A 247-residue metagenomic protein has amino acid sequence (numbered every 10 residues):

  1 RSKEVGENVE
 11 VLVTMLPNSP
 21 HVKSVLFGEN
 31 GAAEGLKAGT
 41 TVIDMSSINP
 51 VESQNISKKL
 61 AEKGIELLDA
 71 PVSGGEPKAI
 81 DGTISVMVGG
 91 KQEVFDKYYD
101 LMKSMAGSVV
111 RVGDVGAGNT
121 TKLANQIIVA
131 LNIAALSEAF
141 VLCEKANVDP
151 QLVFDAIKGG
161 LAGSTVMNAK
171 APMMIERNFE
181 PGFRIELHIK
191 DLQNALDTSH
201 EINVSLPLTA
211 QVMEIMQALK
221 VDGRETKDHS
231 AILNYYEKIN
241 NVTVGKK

Functional and structural regions predicted by a protein language model:
S2-E7, V11-L12, L16-I84: Rossmann-like NAD(P)(H) cofactor-binding subdomain of soluble oxidoreductases
S47-Q126, A130: Rossmann-fold dinucleotide-binding core
D81-G89, V110, D114-A146, D155-A169 (+1 more regions): Active-site-proximal catalytic alpha-helix in oxidoreductases
N119, G163-T165, A169-H229, K247: Interdomain hinge/lid region at the active-site interface of Rossmann-like NAD(P)-dependent oxidoreductases
Q151-K158, A210-E214: Beta-strand segments within the central parallel beta-sheet cores of soluble alpha/beta enzyme folds
K227-K247: Short, basic/aromatic-enriched C-terminal tail that caps enzymatic domains
